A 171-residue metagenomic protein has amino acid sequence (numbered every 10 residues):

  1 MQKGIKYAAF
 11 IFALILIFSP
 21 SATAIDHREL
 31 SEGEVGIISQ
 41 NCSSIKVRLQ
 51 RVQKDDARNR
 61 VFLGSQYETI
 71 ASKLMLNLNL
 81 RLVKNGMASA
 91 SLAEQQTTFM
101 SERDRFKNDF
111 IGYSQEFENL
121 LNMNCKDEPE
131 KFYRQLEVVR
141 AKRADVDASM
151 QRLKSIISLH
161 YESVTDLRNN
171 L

Functional and structural regions predicted by a protein language model:
M1-A8: Bacterial N-terminal signal peptides that target proteins for export
A9-I17: Bacterial N-terminal signal peptides
S19-S21: N-terminal signal peptide c-region/cleavage motif recognized by signal peptidases
H27-E68, N122-L171: C-terminal amphipathic alpha-helix
R60-R103: Amphipathic, heptad-repeat alpha-helical segments
K73, N77, D109-G112, E116 (+1 more regions): Amphipathic, soluble alpha-helical interaction motifs
L92-V146: Long, amphipathic, charge-rich alpha-helical segments that form helical bundles/coiled-coils
